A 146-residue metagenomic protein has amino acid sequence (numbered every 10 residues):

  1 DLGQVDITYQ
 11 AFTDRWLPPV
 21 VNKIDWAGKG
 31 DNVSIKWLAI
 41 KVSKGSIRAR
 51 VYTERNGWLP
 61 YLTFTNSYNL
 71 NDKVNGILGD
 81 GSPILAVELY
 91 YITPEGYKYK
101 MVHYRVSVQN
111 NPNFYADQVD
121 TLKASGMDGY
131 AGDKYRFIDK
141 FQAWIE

Functional and structural regions predicted by a protein language model:
D1-E146: Lectin-type carbohydrate-recognition ectodomains
